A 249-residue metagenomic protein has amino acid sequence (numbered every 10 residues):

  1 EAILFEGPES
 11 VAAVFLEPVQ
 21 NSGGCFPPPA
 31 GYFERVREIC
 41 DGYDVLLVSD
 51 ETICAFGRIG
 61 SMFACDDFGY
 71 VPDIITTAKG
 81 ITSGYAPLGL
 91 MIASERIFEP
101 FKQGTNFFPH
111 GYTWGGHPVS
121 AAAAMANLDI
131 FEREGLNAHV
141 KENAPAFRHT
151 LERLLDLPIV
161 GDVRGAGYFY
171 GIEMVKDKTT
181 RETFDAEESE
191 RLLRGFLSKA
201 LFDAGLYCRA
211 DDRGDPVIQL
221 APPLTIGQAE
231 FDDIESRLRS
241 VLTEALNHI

Functional and structural regions predicted by a protein language model:
E1-I249: Conserved N-terminal phosphate-binding loop of PLP-dependent enzymes in the Aspartate aminotransferase
